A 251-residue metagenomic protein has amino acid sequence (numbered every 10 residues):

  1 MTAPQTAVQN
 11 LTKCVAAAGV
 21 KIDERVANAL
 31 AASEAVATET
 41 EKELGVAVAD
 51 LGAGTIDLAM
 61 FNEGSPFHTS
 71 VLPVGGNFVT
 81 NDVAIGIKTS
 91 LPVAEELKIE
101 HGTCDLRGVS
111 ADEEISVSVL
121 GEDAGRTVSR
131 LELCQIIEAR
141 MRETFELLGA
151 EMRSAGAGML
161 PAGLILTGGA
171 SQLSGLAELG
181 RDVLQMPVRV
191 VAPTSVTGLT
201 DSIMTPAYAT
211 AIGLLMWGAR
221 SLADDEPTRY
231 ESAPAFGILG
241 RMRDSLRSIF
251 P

Functional and structural regions predicted by a protein language model:
M1-V48, S65, G76, I87-C134 (+5 more regions): Nucleotide/phosphate-binding catalytic cleft detector across ATP-hydrolyzing and phosphate-transferring enzymes
A3, E24, D50, V71 (+1 more regions): Small/polar loops that bind or transfer phosphate-bearing groups
A3, T103-D105, L160-V183: Glycine-rich phosphate-binding loops at beta-strand->alpha-helix junctions
V15, D50, V83, L148 (+2 more regions): Residue-level signature of catalytic and energy-coupling elements of molecular machines, predominantly ATP/GTP-dependent
A16, A37, D50, E143 (+2 more regions): Extended, folded domain segments that form the structural surfaces/walls around functional sites
L44-G86: Glycine-rich phosphate-binding loop of actin/hexokinase-like ATP-binding domains
L51-A59, R181-P193: Acidic-glycine-rich active-site phosphate/pyrophosphate-binding loop
F145, G149-G163: Phosphate/pyrophosphate-binding loops at sites that engage ATP/ADP/AMP, CoA/4′-phosphopantetheine, polyphosphate
